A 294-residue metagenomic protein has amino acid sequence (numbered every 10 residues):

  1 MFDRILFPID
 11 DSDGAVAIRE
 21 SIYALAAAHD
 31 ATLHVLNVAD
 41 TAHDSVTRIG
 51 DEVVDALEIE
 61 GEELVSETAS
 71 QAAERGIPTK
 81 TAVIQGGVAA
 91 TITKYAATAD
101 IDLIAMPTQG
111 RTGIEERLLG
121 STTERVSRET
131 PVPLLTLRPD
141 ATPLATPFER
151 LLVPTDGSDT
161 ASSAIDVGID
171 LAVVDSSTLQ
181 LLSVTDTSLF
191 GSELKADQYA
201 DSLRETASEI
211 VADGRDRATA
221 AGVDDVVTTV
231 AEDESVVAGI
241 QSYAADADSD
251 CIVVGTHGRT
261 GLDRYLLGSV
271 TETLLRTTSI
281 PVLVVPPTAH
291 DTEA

Functional and structural regions predicted by a protein language model:
M1-A17, E129-S163, G191, T277-A294: Intrinsically disordered or low-complexity boundary/linker segments at protein termini and domain junctions
F2-R48, R150-L194, R204, T219-D224: Small/aliphatic-rich secondary-structure junction motif
H34-L36, K80-I84, L135, Q180-L182 (+2 more regions): General small-molecule cofactor/ligand-binding pocket signal
R48-I49, L118: A cross-kingdom feature marking solvent-exposed beta-strand/loop segments within repeated, beta-rich binding/scaffold
E52-E63, Q198-E209: A short acidic, glycine-rich active-site loop that binds or catalyzes chemistry on phosphate/adenosine moieties
S70-I104, T219-I252, T260-L262, P287-A294: Structural beta-alpha unit
Y95-T142, D246-A294: Gly/Ser-rich helix-loop-strand patches that form or flank binding pockets for ribonucleotide-derived cofactors
